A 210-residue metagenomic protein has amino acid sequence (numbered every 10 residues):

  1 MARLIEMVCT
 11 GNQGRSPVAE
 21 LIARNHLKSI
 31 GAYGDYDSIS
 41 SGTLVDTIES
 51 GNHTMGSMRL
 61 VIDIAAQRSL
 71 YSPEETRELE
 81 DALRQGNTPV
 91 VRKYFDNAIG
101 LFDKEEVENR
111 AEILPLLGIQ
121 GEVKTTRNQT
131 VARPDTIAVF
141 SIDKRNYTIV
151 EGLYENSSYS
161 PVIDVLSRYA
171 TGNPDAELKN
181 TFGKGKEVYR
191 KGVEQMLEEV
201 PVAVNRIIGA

Functional and structural regions predicted by a protein language model:
A2-A210: Short polar/charged helix/loop
